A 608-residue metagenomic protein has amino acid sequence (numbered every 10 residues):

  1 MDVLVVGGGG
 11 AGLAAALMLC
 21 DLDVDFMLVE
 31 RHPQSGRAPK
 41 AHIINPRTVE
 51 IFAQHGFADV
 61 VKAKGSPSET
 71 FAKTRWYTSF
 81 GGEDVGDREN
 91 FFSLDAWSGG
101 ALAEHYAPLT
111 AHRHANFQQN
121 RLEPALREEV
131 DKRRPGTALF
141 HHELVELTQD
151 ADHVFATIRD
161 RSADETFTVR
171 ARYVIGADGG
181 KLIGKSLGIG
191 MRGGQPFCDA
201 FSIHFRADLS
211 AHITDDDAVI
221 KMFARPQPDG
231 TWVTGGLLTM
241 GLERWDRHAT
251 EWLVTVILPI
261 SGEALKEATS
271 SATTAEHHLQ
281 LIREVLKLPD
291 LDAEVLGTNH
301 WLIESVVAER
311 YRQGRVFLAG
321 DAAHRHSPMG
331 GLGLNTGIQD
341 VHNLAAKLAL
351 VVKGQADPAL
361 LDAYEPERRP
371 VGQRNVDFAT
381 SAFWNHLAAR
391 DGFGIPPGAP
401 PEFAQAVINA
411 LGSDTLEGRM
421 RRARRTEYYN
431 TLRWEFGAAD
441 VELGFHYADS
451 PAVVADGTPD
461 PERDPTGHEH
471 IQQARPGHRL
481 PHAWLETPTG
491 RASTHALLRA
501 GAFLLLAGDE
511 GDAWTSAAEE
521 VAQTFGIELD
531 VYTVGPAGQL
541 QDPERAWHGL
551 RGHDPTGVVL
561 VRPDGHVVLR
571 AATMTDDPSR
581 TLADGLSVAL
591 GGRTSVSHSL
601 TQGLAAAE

Functional and structural regions predicted by a protein language model:
M1, A163-Y173: Core beta-strand elements of the Rossmann-like FAD/NAD(P) dinucleotide-binding domain in flavoenzyme oxidoreductases
D2-L28, P33: N-terminal Rossmann-like FAD-binding beta1-loop-alpha1 element of flavoenzymes
G8-A16, L126, G176, V295-S381 (+6 more regions): Conserved mid-domain beta->alpha element of the FAD-binding
K40-E129: Active-site-adjacent segment of FAD-dependent monooxygenases/related oxidoreductases
E128, Y173, A177-I303: Conserved FAD-binding catalytic core of PHBH/FMO-like flavoproteins
F140-F155: A conserved short coil-to-beta-strand element within the FAD-binding core of flavoproteins
A275-V285, A308-V316, L498, A502-E608: Conserved flavin/dinucleotide-binding core of flavoenzymes
A349-H478, R499, E510, E519-T524 (+2 more regions): C-terminal helical "tail/cap" subdomain of flavin- and related membrane-associated enzymes
